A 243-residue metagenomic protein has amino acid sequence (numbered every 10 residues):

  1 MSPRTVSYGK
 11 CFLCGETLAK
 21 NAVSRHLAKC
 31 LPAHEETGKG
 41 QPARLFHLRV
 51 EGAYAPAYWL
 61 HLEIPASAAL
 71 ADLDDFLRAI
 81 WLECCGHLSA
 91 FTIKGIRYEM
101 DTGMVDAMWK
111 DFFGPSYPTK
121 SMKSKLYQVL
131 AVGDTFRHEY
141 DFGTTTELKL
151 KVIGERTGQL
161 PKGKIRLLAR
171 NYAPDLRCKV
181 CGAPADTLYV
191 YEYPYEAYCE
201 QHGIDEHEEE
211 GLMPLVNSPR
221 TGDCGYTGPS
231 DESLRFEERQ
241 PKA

Functional and structural regions predicted by a protein language model:
M1-A243: Short linear regulatory motifs enriched in tryptophan with gly/pro/ser
